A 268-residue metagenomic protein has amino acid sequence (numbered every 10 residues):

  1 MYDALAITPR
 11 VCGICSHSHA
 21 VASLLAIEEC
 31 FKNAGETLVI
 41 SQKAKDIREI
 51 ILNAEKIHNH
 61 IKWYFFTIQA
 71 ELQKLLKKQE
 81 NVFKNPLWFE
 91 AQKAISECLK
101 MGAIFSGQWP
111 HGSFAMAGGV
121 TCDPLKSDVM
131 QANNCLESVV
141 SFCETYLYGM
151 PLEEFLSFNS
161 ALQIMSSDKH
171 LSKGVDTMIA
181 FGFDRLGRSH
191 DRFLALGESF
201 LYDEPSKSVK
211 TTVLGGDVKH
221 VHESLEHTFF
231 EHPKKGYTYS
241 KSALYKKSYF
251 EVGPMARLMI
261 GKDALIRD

Functional and structural regions predicted by a protein language model:
M1-D268: Active-site bordering "gate/hinge" segments that shape substrate access to catalytic or cofactor-binding pockets
